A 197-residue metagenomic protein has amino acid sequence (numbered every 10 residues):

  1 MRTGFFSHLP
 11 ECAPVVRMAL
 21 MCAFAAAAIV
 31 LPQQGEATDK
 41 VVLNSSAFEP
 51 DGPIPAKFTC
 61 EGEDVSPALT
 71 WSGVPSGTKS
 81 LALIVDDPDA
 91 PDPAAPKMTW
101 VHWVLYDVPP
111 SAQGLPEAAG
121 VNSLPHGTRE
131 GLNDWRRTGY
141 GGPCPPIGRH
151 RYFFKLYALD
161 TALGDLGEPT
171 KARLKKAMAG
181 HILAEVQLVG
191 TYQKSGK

Functional and structural regions predicted by a protein language model:
M1-V15: N-terminal secretory signal peptides that target proteins for export/translocation
G4-S7, C22, D107: Intrinsically disordered, low-complexity segments enriched in polar/charged small residues
H8, F24-A25, P93: Residue-level detector of alpha-helix boundary/anchor positions
E11-C12, A25-A26, A37: Generic short amphipathic/hydrophobic targeting helices enriched at N-termini, encompassing Sec-type signal peptides
V15-A28: Bacterial N-terminal signal peptides
P32-K197: N-terminus-centered regions that define maturation/targeting leaders and the start of the first functional domain
